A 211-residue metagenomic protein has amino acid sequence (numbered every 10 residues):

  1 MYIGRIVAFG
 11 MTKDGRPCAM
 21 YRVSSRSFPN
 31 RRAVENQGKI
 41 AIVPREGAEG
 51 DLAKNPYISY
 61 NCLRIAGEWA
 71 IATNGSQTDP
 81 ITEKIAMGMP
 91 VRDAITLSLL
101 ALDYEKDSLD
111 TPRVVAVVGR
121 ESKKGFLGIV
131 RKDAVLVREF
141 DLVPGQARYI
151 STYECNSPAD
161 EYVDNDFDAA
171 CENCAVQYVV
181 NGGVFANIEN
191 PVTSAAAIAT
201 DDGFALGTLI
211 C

Functional and structural regions predicted by a protein language model:
M1-C211: Conserved short alpha-helical segments that host acidic/polar catalytic motifs at enzyme active sites
